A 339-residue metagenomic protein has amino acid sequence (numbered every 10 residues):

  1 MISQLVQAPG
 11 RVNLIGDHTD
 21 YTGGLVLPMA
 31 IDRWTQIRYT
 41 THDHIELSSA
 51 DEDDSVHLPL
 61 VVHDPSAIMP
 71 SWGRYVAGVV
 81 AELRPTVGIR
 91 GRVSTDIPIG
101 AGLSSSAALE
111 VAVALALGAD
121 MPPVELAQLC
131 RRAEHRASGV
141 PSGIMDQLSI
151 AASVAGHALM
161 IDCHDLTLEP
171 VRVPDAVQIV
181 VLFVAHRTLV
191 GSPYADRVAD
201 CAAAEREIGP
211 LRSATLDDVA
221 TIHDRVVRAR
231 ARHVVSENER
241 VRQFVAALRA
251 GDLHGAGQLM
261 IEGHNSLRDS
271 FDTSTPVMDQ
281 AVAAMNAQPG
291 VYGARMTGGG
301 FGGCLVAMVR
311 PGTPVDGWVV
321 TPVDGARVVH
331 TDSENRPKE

Functional and structural regions predicted by a protein language model:
M1-Q7, R11-V12, G24-L25, L58 (+5 more regions): Gly/Ser-rich oxyanion-binding loop with an adjacent helix/lid that shapes the negatively charged ligand pocket
M1-R11, Q36-S71, M160-G293, A307-E339: C-terminal nucleotide
H18: N-terminal cofactor/phosphate-binding cores enriched in small/glycine residues, especially glycine-rich loops such as
G23-A30, R197-V198: Short Gly/aromatic-enriched secondary-structure transition segments
R33: Residues that flank catalytic or metal-binding motifs in active/ligand-binding sites
G302-V306: N-terminal pre-core extensions flanking Radical SAM catalytic domains
